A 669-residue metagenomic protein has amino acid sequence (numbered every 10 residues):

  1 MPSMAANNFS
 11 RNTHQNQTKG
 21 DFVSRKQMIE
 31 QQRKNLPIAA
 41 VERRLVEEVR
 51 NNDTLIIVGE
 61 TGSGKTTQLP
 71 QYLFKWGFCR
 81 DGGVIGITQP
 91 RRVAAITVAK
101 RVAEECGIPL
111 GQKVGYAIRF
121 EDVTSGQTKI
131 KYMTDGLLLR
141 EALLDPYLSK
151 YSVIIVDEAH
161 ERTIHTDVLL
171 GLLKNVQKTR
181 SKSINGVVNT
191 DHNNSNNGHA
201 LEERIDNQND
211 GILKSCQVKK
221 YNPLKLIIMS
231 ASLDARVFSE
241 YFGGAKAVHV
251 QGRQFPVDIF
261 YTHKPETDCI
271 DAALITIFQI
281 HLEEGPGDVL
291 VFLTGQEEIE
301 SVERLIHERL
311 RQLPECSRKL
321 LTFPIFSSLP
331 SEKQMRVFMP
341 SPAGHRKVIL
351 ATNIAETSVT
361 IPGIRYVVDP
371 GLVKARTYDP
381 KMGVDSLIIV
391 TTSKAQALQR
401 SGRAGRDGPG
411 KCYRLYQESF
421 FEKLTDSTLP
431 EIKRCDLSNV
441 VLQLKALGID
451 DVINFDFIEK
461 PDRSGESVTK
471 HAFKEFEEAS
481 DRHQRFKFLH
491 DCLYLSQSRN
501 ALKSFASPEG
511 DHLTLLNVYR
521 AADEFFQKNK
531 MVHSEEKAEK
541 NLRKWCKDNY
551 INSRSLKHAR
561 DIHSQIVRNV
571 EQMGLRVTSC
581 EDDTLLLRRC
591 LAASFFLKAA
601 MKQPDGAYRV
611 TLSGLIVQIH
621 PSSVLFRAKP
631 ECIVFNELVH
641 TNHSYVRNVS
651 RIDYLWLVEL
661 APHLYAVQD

Functional and structural regions predicted by a protein language model:
M1-K474, K540, K544, D548 (+9 more regions): P-loop NTPase motor module signature
E315-T322, Q334, A479-S498, T641-N648: Charge-dense polyanion-binding interfaces
T469, V518-Y519, E535, N552 (+1 more regions): Short, intrinsically disordered, low-complexity terminal segments
T469-N529: Leucine-rich, amphipathic alpha-helical/linker segments
S496, L502, L513, Q527 (+5 more regions): Amphipathic alpha-helical interaction segments
F525-R554: N-terminal leader/propeptide and maturation segments of large enzyme subunits in energy/redox metabolism and hydrolases
F635-N636: Phosphate-centric recognition/catalysis
